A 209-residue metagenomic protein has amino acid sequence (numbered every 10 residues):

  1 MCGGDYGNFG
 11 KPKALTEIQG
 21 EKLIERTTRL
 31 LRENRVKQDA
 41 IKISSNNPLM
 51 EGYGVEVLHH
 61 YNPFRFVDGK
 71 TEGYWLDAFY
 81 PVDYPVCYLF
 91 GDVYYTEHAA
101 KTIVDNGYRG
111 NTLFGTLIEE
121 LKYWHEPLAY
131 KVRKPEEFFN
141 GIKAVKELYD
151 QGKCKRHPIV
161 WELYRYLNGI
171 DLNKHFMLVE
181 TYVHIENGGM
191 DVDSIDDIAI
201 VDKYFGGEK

Functional and structural regions predicted by a protein language model:
M1, L89-F90, T116: Short beta-strand segments
M1-M50, H60, F66: N-terminal glycine-rich phosphate-binding loop and ensuing alpha1 helix
E17, A129-R133, D191: Short, well-ordered beta-strand micro-motif
L30-N34, D77-P81, T102: A generic secondary-structure signal
D39-N46, C87, T112-G115: Short, hydrophobic beta-strand segments that form beta-sheet elements in well-ordered domains
E51-Y88, Y94-E97: Short phosphate-binding loop-to-helix
Y94-E186: Conserved core of the sugar-phosphate nucleotidyltransferase
Y182-K209: C-terminal catalytic/acceptor-binding lobe
